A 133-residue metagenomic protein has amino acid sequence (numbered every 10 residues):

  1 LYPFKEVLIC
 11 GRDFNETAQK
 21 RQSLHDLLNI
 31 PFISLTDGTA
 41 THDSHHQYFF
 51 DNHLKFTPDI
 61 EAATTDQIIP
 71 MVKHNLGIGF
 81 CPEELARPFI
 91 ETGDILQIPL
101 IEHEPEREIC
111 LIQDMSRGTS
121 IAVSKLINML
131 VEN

Functional and structural regions predicted by a protein language model:
L1-T36: Flexible hinge/capping segments at coil-to-helix
E6, E16, S23-H25, Y48-F50 (+2 more regions): Short secondary-structure boundary/capping segments
R12-D13, G38, E83-L85, I101-E102 (+1 more regions): Short secondary-structure boundary segments
E16, P31-N52, T119-V123, I127: Secondary-structure junction motif
T39-A40, D66-Q67, L85, E106 (+1 more regions): Short alpha-helical
S44-I98: Hydrophobic hinge/microswitch elements
L96-N133: A late-sequence structural motif
